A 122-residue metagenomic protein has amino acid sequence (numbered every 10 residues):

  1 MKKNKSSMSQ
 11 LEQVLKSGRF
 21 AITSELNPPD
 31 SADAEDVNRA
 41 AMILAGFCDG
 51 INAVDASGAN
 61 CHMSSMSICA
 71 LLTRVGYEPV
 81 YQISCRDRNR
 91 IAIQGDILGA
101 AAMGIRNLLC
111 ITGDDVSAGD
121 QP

Functional and structural regions predicted by a protein language model:
M1-N27, S31-E35, R39: N-terminal amphipathic alpha-helix/helix-capping segment at the start of soluble metabolic enzymes
I22-L26, D49-A53, P79-I83, L108-C110: Hydrophobic faces of well-ordered beta-strands that scaffold small-molecule active sites in alpha/beta enzyme cores
P28-A32, D49-M66, V116-P122: Glycine-rich, proline-tolerant flexible connector loops at the mouths of alpha/beta enzymes
V37-L44, S64, I68, D96: A general structural detector for well-ordered alpha-helical segments in enzyme core domains, enriched
L44-A45, A101: Non-catalytic positions within long, well-ordered alpha-helices that form the structural scaffold/packing of enzyme
C61-Q82: Alpha-helix-loop-beta-strand connector modules within alpha/beta enzyme cores
C85-M103: Glycine-rich anion/phosphate-binding loops
I93, A102-P122: N-terminal glycine-rich phosphate/adenylate-binding segment common to multiple enzyme folds
